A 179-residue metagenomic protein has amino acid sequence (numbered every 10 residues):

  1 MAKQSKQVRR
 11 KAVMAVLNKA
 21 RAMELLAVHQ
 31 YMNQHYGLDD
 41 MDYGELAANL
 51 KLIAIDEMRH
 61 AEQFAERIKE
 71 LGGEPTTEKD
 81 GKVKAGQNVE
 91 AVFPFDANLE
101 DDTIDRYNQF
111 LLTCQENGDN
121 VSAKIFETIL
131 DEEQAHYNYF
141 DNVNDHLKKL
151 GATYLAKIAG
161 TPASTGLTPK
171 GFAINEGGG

Functional and structural regions predicted by a protein language model:
M1-G179: Iron-associated oxidoreductase/ferritin-like identity signal
